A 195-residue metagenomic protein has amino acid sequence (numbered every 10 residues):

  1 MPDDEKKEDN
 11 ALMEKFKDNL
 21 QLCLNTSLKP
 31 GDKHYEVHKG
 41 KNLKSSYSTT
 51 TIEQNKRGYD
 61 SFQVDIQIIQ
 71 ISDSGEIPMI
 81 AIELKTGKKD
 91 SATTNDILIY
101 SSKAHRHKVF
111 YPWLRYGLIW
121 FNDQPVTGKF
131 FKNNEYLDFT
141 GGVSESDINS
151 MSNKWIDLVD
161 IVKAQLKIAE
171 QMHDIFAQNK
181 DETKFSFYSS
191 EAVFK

Functional and structural regions predicted by a protein language model:
M1-G31: A short, highly charged nucleic-acid-interacting micro-segment common to nuclease and nuclease-linked defense proteins
E8-K17, Y59-F62, A92-D96: Phosphate/oxyanion-binding active-site loops and adjacent basic polyanion-contact surfaces
F16-L28, A104-K108, F176, E191-A192: Hydrophobic, Leu/Ile/Phe/Ala-enriched alpha-helical segments that form helix-helix packing faces
T26-D32, H105-R115, N134-E145: Structural alpha-beta junctions
H34-G75: Active-site metal-binding core of divalent-cation-utilizing nuclease and nuclease-like domains
I66-I68, P78-T86, Y100: Conserved catalytic cores of phosphodiester-cleaving nucleases, focusing on short active-site segments
L84-N133: Catalytic cores of nucleic-acid endonucleases
G117-K195: Domain-level recognition of nuclease-like catalytic cores that cleave nucleotide substrates
